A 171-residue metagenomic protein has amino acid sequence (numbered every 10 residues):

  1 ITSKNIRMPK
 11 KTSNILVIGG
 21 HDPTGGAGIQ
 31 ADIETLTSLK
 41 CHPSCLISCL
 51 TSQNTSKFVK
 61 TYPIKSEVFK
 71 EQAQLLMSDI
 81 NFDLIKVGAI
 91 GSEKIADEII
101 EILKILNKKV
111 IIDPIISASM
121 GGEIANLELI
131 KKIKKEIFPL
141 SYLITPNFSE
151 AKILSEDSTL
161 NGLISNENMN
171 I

Functional and structural regions predicted by a protein language model:
I1-R7: N-terminal amphipathic/basic-hydrophobic helices that include classical n-h-c signal peptides and signal-anchor
P9-V17, A31-I112, I116-A118: Conserved N-terminal subdomain of the carbohydrate kinase-like
G19-G26: Short, glycine-rich nucleotide/cofactor-binding loops
G26-Q30, A96-D97, E123-I124: Conserved strand-to-helix beginnings and helix N-cap segments that scaffold or border functional pockets
G28, D113, N147: Active-site glycine-centered loops adjacent to acidic/histidine catalytic or metal-binding residues that shape
K94-I95, A118-E123, K152-L154: Short, well-ordered, mixed-charge alpha-helical segments that flank or form enzyme active sites
D113-A125, L129: Rossmann-like NAD(P)(H) cofactor-binding subdomain of soluble oxidoreductases
A125-I171: Conserved phosphate/ATP/ADP-binding segment of small-molecule kinases
